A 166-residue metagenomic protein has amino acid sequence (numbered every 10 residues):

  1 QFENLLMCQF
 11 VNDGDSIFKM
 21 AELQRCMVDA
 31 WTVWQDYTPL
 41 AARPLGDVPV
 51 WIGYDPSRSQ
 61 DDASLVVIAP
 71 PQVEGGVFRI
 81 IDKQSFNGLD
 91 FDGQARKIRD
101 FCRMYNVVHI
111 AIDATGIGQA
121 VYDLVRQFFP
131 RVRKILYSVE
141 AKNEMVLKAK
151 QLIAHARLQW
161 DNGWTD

Functional and structural regions predicted by a protein language model:
Q1-Y54: ATPase catalytic-site recognition across NTP-hydrolyzing enzymes
F2, N12-S16, D62, M104-V108 (+1 more regions): Intrinsically disordered or highly flexible coil/loop and linker segments, enriched in small and charged/polar residues
F10, M27, P56-R58, N87 (+1 more regions): Short, flexible loop/turn elements at secondary-structure junctions
A41-P44, P56-S57, F101-C102, K150: A general structural signal for short secondary-structure junctions and capping/turn motifs
R43-P71: Gly/Thr-rich phosphate-binding beta-strand-loop-beta motif of the actin/hexokinase/Hsp70
Q72-D166: Mg2+-dependent endonuclease catalytic cores in nucleic-acid-processing enzymes, primarily RNase H-like
